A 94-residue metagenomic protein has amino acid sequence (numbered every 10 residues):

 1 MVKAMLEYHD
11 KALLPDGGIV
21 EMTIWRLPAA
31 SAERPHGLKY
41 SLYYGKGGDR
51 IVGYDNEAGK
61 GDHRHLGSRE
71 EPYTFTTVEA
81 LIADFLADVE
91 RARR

Functional and structural regions predicted by a protein language model:
M1-P35: Negatively charged, low-complexity tracts enriched in Asp/Glu with abundant Ser/Thr
A12, Y44-G48, A58, T77-E79 (+1 more regions): Generic alpha-helical secondary structure signal
T23, P28-Y73: A short, structured beta-strand/loop element
R69-R94: Short, compact, well-ordered microdomains
